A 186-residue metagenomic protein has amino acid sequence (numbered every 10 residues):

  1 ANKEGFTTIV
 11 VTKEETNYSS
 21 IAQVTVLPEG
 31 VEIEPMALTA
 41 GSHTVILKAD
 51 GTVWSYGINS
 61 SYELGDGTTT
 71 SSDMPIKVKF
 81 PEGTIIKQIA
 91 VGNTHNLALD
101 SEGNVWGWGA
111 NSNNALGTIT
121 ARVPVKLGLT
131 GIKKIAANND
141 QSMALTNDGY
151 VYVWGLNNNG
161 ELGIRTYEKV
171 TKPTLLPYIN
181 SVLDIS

Functional and structural regions predicted by a protein language model:
A1-I33, G67: Extracytoplasmic soluble-region selector
L27-S60, T69: An edge-strand/N-cap motif at the start of beta-rich repeat modules
A37, H43-I46, S55, H95-A98 (+3 more regions): Conserved core positions of repeat-based scaffolds
Y56-I58, D66, W108-A110, T118 (+2 more regions): Glycine-centered tight turns/hairpins at beta-strand boundaries that repeat across beta-rich repeat domains
S61, T69-M74, I119-V123, Y167-K172: A detector of repeated loop/turn-to-beta-strand junctions in beta-rich toroidal repeat architectures
K79-P81, K126-L129, L176-Y178: Surface loop/turn motifs at the tips and blade-to-blade linkers of beta-strand repeat domains
